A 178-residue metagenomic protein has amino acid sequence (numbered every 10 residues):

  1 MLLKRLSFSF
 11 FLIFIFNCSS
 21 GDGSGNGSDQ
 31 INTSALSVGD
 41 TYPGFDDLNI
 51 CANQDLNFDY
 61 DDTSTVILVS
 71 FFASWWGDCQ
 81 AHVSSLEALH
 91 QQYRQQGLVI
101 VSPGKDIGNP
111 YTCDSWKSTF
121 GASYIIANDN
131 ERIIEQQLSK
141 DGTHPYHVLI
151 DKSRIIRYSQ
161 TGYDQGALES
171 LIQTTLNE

Functional and structural regions predicted by a protein language model:
M1-F16: Sec-dependent bacterial lipoprotein signal peptides
I13-T41, E178: Bacterial Sec-dependent N-terminal signal peptides
D40-I67: A short beta-strand-turn-helix
L68-V69, I100, H147: Hydrophobic beta-strand anchors of alpha/beta hydrolase catalytic cores
S70-W76: Aromatic-flanked redox-active Cys/Sec active sites in thiol-based oxidoreductases, especially the WC-centered
Q80-F120, N130-Q137: Structural microenvironment flanking redox-active thiols in thiol-disulfide oxidoreductases
S118-A122, D129-T174: Thiol/disulfide oxidoreductase modules built on the thioredoxin-like
